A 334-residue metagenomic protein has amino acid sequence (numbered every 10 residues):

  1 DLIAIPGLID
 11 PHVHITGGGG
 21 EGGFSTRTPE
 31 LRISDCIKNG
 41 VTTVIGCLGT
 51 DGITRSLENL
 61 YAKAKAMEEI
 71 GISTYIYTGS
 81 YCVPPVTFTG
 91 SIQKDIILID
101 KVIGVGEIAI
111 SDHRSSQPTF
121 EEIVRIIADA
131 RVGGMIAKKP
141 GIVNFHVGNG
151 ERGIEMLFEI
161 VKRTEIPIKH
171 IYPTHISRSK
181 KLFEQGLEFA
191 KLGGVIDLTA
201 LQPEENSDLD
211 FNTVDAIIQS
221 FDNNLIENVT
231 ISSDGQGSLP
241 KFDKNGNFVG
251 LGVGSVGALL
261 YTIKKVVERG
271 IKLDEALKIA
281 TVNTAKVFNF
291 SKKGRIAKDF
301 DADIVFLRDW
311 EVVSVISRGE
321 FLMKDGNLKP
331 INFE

Functional and structural regions predicted by a protein language model:
D1, H12, G40, M67 (+7 more regions): Divalent metal-coordination and catalytic microenvironments
L2-A62: Metal-associated gating/positioning segment near the N- to mid-region
G7-P11, V44-G46, T74-T78, I103-I110 (+4 more regions): Hydrophobic faces of well-ordered beta-strands that scaffold small-molecule active sites in alpha/beta enzyme cores
C36, M67, G186-F189, S220 (+1 more regions): Generic structural signal for hydrophobic
T50-A62, I72-P167, K180: Buried, small/hydrophobic-residue-enriched core segments of structured protein domains
A128-P240, F248-G250: Active-site core of metal-dependent hydrolases
D222-F306: His/Asp/Glu-enriched, well-ordered alpha-helical/loop segment that forms or immediately abuts the divalent-metal
K293-E334: C-terminal cap of metal-dependent C-N hydrolases
